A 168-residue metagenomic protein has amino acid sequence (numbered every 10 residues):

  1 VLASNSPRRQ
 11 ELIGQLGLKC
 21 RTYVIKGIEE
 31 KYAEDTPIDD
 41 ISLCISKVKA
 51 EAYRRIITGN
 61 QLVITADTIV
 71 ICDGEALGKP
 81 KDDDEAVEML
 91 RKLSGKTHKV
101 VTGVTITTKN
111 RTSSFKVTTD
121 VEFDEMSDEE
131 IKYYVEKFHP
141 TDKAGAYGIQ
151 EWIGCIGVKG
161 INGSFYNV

Functional and structural regions predicted by a protein language model:
V1, Y32-T36: General secondary-structure propensity
V1-L18: N-terminal beta1-alpha1 ligand-phosphate binding loop
N5, I25, K109: Cofactor-binding loop segments of dinucleotide-utilizing enzymes, especially the Rossmann-like FAD- and NAD(P)+-binding
R8, I28, T112: Surface-exposed, flexible loop/turn segments at secondary-structure boundaries
G14, P37-N167: Anionic-ligand binding patches
C20-K31: A short beta-strand-loop structural module common to alpha/beta enzyme folds
